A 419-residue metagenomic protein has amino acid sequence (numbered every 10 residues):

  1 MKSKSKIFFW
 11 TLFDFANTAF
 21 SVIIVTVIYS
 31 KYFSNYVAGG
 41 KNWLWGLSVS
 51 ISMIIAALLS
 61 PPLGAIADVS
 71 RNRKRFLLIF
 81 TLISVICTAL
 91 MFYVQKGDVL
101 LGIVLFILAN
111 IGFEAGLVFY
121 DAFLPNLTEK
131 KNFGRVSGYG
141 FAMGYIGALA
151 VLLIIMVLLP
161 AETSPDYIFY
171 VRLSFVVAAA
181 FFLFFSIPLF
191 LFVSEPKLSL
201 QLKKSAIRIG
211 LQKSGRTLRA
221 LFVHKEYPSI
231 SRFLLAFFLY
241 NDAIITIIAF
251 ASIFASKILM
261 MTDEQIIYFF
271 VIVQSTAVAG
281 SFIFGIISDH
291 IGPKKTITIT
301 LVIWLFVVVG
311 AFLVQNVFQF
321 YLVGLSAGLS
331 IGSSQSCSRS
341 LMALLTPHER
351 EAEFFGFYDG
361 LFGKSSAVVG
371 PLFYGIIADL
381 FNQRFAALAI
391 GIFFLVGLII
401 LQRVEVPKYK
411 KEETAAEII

Functional and structural regions predicted by a protein language model:
M1-I7, S194-L235, I419: Juxtamembrane intracellular "pre-TM" segments in multi-pass secondary transporters
K2-M53, S229-F269: Helix-loop boundary and gating motifs at the non-cytosolic
I7, Y93, F181-F192, L388-I419: Multi-pass alpha-helical transporter architecture, strongest for 12-TM Major Facilitator/SLC carriers used
W45-A65, V271-I283: Central cavity-lining transmembrane alpha-helices of secondary-active solute carriers, predominantly the Major
L58-N72, G280-P293, A378: Helix-to-loop junctions at the C-terminal end of transmembrane segments in multipass secondary transporters
R75-L90, K295-G310: Structural signature of the two symmetry-related core transmembrane helices
C87, D98-G116, Q319-S333: Hydrophobic core of transmembrane alpha-helices in multi-pass small-molecule transporters, especially MFS/SLC-type
L158-A180, I376-F394: A membrane-interface helix-boundary motif in multi-pass transporters
